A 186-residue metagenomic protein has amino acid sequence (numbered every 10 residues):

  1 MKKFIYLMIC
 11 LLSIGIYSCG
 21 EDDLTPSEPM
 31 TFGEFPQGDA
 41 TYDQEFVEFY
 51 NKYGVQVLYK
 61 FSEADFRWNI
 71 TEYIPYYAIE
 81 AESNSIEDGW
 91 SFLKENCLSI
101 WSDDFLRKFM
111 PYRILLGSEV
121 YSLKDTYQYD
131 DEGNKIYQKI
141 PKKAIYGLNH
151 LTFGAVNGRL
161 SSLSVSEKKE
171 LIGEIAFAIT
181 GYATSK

Functional and structural regions predicted by a protein language model:
M1-F4: Positively charged n-region of N-terminal signal peptides that target proteins for export
Y6, P29, Q138-I140: Short, well-ordered helical secondary-structure segments
Y6-S13: Hydrophobic helical h-region of N-terminal Sec-dependent signal peptides in bacterial secretory/periplasmic proteins
G15-S18: C-terminal motif of bacterial Sec signal peptides marking the signal peptidase cleavage site
G20-D104: Acidic/polar, low-complexity intrinsically disordered N-terminal segments immediately downstream of a Sec signal
S85-K186: Acidic/His-rich structured neighborhood in mature extracellular/periplasmic domains
